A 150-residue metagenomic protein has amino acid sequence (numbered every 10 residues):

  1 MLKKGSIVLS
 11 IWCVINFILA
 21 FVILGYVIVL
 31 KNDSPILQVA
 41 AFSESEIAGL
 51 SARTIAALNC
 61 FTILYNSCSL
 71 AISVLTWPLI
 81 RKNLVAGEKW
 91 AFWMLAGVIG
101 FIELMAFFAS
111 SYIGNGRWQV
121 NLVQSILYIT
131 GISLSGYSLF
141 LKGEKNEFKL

Functional and structural regions predicted by a protein language model:
M1-N32: Cytosolic juxtamembrane helix and N-cap/initiation of the first transmembrane helix
S6-N16, N66, F92, A96-I99 (+2 more regions): Residues within membrane-spanning alpha-helices of integral membrane proteins, especially the hydrophobic core/packing
N16, C68-T76: Core segments of transmembrane alpha-helices that mediate helix-helix packing or line hydrophobic substrate/ligand
N16-L19, I99-F107: Aromatic-anchored segments of alpha-helical transmembrane domains
L30-L37, A52-L70: A loop-to-helix transmembrane entry motif
S73-F92: Juxtamembrane helix-break-helix junctions at the cytosolic face of small multi-pass alpha-helical membrane proteins
E103-Q124: Membrane-helix boundary connector in multi-pass membrane proteins
Y128-K149: Membrane-water interface at the C-terminal end of transmembrane alpha helices
